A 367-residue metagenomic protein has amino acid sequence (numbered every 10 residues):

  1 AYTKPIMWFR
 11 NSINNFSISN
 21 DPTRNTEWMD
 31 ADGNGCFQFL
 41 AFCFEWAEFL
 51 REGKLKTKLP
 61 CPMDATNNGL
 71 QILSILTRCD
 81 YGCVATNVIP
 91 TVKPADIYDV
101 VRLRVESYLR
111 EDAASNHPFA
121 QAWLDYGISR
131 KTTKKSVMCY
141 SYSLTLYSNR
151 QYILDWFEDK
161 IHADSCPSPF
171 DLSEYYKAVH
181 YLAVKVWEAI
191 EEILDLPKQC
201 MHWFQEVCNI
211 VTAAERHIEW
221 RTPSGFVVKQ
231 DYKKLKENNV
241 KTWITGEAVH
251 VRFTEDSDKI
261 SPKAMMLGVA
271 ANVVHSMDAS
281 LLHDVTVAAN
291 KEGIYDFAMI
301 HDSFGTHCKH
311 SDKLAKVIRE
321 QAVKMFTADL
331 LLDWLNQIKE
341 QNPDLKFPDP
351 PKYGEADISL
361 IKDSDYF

Functional and structural regions predicted by a protein language model:
A1-F367: Conserved catalytic core of nucleotide polymerization and phosphodiester-bond processing enzymes
